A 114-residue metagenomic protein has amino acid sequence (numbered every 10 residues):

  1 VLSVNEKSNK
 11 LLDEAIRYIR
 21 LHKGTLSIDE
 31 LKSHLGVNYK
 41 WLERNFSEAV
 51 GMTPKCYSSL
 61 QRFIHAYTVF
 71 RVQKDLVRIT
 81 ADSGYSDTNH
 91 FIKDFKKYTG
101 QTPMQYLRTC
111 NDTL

Functional and structural regions predicted by a protein language model:
V1-L11, G51-S59: Short, Lys/Arg-enriched anionic-surface-contact patches
L2-N5, I16-S27, T68-D75: Basic, amphipathic alpha-helical hairpins
K10, E14-R17, R62-H65: Pre-recognition alpha-helix immediately N-terminal to the DNA-recognition helix within helix-turn-helix or winged-helix
D29-Y57, A81-T102: Basic/polar phosphate-binding segments, predominantly the helix-turn-helix DNA-binding elements of transcriptional
A49-S86, C110-L114: Terminal helix-turn-helix DNA-binding modules in bacterial transcription factors
T99-G100, R108-N111: Conserved glycine-rich phosphate/nucleotide-binding loop and adjacent Mg2+-coordinating catalytic segment
